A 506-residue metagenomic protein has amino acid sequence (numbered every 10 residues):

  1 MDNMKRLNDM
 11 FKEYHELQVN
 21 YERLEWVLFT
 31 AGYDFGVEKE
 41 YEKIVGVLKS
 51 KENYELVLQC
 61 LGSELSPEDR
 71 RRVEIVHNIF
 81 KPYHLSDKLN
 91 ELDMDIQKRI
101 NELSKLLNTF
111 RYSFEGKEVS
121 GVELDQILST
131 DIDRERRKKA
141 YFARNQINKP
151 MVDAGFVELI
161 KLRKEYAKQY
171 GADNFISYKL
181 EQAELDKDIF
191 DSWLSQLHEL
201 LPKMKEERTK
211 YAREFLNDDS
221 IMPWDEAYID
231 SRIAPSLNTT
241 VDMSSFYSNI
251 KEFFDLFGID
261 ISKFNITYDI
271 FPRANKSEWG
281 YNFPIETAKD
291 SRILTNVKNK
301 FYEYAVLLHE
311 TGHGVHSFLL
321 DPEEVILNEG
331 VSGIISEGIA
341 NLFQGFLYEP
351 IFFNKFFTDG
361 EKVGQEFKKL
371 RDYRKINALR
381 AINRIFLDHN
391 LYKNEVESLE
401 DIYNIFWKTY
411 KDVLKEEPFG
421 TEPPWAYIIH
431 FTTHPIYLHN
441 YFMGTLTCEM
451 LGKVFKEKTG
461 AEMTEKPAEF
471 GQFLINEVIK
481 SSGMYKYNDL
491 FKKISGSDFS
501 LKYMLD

Functional and structural regions predicted by a protein language model:
M1-P235, E469-F470, G483-Y487, S495 (+1 more regions): A well-structured
F29, Y33-G36, S177, Q365 (+2 more regions): C-terminal, non-catalytic "cap/extension" segments appended to globular domains
L194-H198, P202-K203, G330-K369, T459: Post-HExxH zinc-binding segment in Zn-dependent metallohydrolases
I221-A227, W279-D290, T311-D321, K355-V363 (+1 more regions): Active-site-adjacent bridging/hinge elements
S236-T287: Auxiliary, metal-adjacent structural segments of Zn-dependent hydrolase domains
N238-D242, S291-L307: Short pre-active-site segment immediately N-terminal to the catalytic Zn-binding motif
K298-L320, E337-N341: Active-site recognition of the HExxH zinc-binding catalytic motif
L327-I339, I376, P435-Y441: Active-site metal-coordination segments of metallo-dependent hydrolases
